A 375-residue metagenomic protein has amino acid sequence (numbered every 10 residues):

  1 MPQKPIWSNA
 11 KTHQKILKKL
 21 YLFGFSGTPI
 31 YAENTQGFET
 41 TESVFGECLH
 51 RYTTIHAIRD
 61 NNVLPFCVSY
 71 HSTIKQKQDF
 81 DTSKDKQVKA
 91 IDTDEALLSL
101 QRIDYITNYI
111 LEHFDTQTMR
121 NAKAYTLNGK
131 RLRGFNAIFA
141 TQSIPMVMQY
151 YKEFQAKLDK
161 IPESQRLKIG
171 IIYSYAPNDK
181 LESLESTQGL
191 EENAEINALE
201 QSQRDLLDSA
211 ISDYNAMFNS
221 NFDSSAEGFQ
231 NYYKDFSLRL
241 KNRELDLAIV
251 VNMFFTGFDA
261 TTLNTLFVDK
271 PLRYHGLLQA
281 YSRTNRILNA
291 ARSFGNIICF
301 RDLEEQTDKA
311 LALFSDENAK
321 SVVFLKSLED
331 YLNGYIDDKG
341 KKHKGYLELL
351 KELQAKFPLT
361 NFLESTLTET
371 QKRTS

Functional and structural regions predicted by a protein language model:
M1-D92, I103-T107, F255-L325: Signature of the SF2 helicase/ATPase Hel1-core->accessory helical subdomain module
Q3, S43-V44, A57, T93-I103 (+7 more regions): Hydrophobic alpha-helical scaffolding
K4, L22, V63, T116-K123 (+9 more regions): Intrinsically disordered or highly flexible coil/loop and linker segments, enriched in small and charged/polar residues
N9, H50, R102, I106 (+10 more regions): Alpha-helical structural motif
T28, S72, T141, T366-K372: Conserved coupling segment at the C-terminus of the helicase ATP-binding
I30, Q142-P145, I171-E182, C299-K309 (+1 more regions): Short, conserved secondary-structure transition motifs
E95-V250: Conserved C-terminal RecA-like helicase domain
L288-S375: Long, hydrophobic alpha-helical segments
